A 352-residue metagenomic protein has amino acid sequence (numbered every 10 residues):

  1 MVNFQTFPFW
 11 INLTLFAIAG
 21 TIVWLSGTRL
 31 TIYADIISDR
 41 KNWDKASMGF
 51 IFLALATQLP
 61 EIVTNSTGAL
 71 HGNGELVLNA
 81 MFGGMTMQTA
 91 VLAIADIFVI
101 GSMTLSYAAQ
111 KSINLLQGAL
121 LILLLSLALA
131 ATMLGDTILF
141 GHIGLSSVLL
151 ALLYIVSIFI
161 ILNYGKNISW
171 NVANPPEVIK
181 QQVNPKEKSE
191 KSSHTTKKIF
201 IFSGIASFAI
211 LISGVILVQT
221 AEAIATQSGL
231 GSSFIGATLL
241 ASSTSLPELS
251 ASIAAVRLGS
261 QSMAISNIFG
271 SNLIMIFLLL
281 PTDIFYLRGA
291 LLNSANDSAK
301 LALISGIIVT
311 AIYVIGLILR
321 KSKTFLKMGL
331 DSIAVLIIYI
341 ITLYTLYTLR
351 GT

Functional and structural regions predicted by a protein language model:
M1-T352: Hydrophobic alpha-helical segments, chiefly the membrane-spanning helices and signal/signal-anchor peptides
